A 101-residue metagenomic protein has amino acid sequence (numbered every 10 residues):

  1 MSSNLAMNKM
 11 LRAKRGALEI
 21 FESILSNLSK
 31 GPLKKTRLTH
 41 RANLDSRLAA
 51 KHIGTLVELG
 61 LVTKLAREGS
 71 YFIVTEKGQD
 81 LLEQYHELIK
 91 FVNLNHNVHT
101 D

Functional and structural regions predicted by a protein language model:
M1-E22: Short alpha-helical segments that sit at the start of domains
S2-K9, E83-D101: Amphipathic alpha-helical dimerization/coiled-coil segments that flank or bridge DNA-binding/regulatory modules
E19-S26, D80: Pre-recognition alpha-helix immediately N-terminal to the DNA-recognition helix within helix-turn-helix or winged-helix
L28-K34: Short capping segments at the starts of secondary-structure elements
R37-R41: A short acidic, leucine-rich amphipathic alpha-helix
N43-E58: Short amphipathic alpha-helical interaction segments
V57-R67: A short, conserved structural fragment
E68-H86: Basic, amphipathic "hinge/linker" alpha-helix immediately C-terminal to the N-terminal HTH DNA-binding motif
